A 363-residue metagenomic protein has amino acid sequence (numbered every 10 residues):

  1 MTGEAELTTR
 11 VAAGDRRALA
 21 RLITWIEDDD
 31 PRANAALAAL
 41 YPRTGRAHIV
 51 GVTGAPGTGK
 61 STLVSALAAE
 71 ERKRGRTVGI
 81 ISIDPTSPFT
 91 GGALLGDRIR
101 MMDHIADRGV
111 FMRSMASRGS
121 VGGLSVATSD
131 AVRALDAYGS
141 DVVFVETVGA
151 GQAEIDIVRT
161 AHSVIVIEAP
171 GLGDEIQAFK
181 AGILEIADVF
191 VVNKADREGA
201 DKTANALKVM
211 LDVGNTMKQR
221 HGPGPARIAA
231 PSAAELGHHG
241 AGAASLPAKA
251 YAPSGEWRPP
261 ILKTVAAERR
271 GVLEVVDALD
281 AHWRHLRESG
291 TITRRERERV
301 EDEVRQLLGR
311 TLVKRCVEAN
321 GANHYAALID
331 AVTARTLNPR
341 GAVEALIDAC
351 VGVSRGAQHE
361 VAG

Functional and structural regions predicted by a protein language model:
M1-P42, P223-A243, A326-L337, A342-V353 (+1 more regions): Non-catalytic terminal/linker segments enriched in charged/polar, low-complexity residues
G3-V50, A55-T58, L63-E175: Nucleotide-state-sensitive switch-loop elements of NTP-binding domains
A5-T9, M115, V191-V192, P260-T264 (+1 more regions): Short hinge/gating elements
W25, D29-R32, R43, E70 (+17 more regions): Conserved, well-folded catalytic cores of nucleic-acid-processing and energy-transducing macromolecular machines
L37-P56, V64, T86, Q152 (+3 more regions): Glycine/charge-rich, flexible interdomain linkers and switch-proximal surface loops that mediate coupling
F144-V213: Conserved P-loop NTPase nucleotide-binding/switch module
V189, A195-R284: Canonical P-loop GTPase G-domain recognition
G255, L262-A266, R270-V353, V361: Long, well-ordered amphipathic alpha-helical subdomains in the mid-to-C-terminal portions of large enzyme subunits
